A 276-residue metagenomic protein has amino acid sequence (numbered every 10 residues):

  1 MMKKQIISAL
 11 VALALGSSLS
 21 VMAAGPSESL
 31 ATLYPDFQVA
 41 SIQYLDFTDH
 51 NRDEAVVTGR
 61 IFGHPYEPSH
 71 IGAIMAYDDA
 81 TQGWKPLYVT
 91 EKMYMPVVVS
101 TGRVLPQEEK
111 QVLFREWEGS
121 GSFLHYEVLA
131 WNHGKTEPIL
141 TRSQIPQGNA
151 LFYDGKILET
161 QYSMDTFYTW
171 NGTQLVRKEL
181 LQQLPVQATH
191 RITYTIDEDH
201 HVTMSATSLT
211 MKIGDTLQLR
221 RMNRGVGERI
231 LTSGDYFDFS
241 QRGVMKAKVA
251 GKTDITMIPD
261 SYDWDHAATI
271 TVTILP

Functional and structural regions predicted by a protein language model:
M1-A9: Bacterial N-terminal signal peptides that target proteins for export
V11-A12, L19-Y94, Q218: Terminal domain-start segments
P26-L33, W117-D254, D260-P276: Acidic, small-residue rich beta-repeat scaffolds with periodic aromatic anchors
Q38-T48, M93-Q111, I145-I157: Beta-propeller blade termini
A55, I74, V112-L113, L129 (+1 more regions): Well-ordered beta-strand positions enriched in small/hydrophobic/aromatic, beta-favoring residues
I61-F62, E116-E118: Residue-level signature of beta-propeller blades and closely related beta-rich strand-turn architectures in secreted
A80-T101, G134, I139-S143: Conserved active-site-adjacent core of cysteine acyl-enzyme catalytic domains
